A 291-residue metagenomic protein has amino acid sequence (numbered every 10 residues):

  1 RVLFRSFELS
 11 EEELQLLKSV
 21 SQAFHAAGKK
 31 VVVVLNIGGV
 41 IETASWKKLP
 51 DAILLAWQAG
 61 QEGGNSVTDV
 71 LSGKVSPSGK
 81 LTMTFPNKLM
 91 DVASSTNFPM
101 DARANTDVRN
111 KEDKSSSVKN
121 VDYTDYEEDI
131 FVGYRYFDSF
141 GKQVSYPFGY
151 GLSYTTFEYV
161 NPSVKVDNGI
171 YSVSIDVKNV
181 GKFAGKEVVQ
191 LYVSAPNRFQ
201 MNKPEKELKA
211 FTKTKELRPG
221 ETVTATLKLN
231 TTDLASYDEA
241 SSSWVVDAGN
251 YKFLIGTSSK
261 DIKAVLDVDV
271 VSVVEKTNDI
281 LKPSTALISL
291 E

Functional and structural regions predicted by a protein language model:
R1-E291: C-terminal non-catalytic regions of proteins with extracellular/luminal or membrane-system context
